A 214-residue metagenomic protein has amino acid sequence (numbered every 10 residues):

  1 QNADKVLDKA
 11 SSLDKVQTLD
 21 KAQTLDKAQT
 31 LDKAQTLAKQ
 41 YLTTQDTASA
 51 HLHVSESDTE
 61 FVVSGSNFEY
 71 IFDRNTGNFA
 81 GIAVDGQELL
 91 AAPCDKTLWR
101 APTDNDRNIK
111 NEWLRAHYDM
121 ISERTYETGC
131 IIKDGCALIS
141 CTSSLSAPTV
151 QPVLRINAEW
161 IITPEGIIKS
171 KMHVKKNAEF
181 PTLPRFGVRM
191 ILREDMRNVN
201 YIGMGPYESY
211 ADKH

Functional and structural regions predicted by a protein language model:
Q1: Short, aromatic- and glycine-rich surface loops/edge beta-strands on solvent-exposed regions
K5-D8, A38-H214: Beta-strand/loop-rich accessory regions of lumenal/periplasmic or secreted enzymes, predominantly carbohydrate-active
V6-L37: Long, intrinsically disordered low-complexity tandem-repeat segments
